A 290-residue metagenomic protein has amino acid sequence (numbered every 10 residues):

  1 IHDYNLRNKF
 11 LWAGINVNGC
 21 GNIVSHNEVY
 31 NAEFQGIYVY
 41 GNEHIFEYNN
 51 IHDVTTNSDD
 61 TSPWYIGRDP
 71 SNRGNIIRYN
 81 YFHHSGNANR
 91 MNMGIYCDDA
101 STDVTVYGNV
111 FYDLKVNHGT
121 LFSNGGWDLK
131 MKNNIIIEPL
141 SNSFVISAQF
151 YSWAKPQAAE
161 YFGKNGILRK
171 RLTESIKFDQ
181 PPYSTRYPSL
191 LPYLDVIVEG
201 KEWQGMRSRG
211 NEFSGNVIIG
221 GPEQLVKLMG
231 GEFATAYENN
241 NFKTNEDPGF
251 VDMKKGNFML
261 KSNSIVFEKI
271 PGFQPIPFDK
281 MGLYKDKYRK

Functional and structural regions predicted by a protein language model:
I1-N257, Y288: Glycine- and acidic/polar-rich repeat regions and solenoidal domains
L260-K290: Active-site and glycan-interaction determinants of carbohydrate-active enzymes
